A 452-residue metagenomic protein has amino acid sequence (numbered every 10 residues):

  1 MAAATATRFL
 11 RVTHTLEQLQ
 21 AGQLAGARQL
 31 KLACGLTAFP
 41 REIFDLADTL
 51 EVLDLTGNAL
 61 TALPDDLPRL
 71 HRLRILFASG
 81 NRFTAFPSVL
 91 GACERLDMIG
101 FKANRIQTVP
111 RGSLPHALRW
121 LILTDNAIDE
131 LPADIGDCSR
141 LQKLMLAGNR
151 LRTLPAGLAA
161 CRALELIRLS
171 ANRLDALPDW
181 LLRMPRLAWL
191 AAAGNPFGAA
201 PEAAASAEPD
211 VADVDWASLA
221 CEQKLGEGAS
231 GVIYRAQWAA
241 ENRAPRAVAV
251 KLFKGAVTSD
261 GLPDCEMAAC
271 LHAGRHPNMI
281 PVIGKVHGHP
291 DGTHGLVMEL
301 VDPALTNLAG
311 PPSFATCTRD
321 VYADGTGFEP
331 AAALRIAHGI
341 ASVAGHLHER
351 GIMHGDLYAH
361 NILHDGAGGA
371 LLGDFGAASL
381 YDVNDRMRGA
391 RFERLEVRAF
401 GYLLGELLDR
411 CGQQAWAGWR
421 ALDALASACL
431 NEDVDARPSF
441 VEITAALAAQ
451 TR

Functional and structural regions predicted by a protein language model:
M1-D65, R69, R74-I122, E130-A133 (+4 more regions): The feature captures the LRR N-terminal capping module
V232-A268: ATP-binding glycine-rich loop module of kinase domains
A268-P277: Structural motif at the C-terminus of the N-lobe alphaC helix and the adjacent alphaC-beta4 loop of the Hanks-type
P281-H294: Short beta-strand micro-motifs within the conserved protein kinase catalytic domain, predominantly in the N-lobe
D291-L305: Conserved short submotifs of the Hanks-type protein kinase catalytic core that shape the nucleotide-binding pocket
I336-A337: Activation segment signature within eukaryotic-like protein kinase domains
A344, H348-H364: Catalytic-loop of the protein kinase fold
L371, G376-A424: C-lobe/activation-segment region of protein kinase-like
